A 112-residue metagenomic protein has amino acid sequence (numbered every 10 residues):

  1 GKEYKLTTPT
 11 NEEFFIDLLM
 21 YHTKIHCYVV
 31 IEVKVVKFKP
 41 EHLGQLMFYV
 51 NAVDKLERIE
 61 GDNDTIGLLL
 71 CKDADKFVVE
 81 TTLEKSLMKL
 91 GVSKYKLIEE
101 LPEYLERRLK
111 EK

Functional and structural regions predicted by a protein language model:
G1-K24: Active-site metal-binding core of divalent-cation-utilizing nuclease and nuclease-like domains
E3-K5, V33-V36: Short strand-loop junctions, especially beta-strand C-caps/beta-turns that link beta-sheets to coils or alpha-helices
F14, V29, F77-V79: Short beta-strand segments
I16-M20, C27-V35, Y49: Conserved catalytic cores of phosphodiester-cleaving nucleases, focusing on short active-site segments
K24-I25, D73: Short loop/turn positions at the edges of beta-strands in beta-sheet-rich folds
K34-V35, P40-H42, N51-K85: Nucleic-acid nuclease catalytic cores
E80-K112: Polybasic (Lys/Arg-rich)
